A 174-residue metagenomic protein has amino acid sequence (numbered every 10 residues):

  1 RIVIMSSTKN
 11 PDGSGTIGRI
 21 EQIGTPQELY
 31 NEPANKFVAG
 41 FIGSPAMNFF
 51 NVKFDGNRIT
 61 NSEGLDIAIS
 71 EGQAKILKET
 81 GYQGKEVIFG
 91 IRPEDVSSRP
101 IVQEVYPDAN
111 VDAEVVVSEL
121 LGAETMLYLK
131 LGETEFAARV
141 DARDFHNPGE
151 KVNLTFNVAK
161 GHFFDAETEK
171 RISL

Functional and structural regions predicted by a protein language model:
R1-I67: Internal alpha/beta loop-helix hairpins
I20-I23, S118, L174: Residue-level detector of high-confidence beta-strand sites
R58, E63-E114, F145-L174: Glycine/charge-rich catalytic "coupling/switch" loops of P-loop NTPases
E63-G72, L129-F136, V140: Short solvent-exposed strand/turn elements
G122-Y128: Short aromatic-glycine-enriched beta-strand elements
